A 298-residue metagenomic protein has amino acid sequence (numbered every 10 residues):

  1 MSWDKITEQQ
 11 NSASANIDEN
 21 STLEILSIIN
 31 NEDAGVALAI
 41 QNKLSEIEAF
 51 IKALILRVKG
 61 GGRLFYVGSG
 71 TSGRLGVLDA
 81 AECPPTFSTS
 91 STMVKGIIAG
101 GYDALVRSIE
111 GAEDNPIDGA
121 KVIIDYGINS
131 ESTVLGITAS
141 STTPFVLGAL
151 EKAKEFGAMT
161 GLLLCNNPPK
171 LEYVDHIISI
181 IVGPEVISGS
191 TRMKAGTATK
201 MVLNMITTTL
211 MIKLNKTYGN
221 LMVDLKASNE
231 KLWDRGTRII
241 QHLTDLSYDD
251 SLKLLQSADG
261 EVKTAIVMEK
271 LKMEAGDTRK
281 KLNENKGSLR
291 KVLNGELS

Functional and structural regions predicted by a protein language model:
M1-A39: Cofactor-/ligand-binding subdomain signature composed of acidic, glycine-rich, tryptophan-containing flexible loops
E32-N42, S108, T133-G136: Short, basic, glycine/proline-bearing loop/turn elements
N42-R57: A short, well-structured juxtamembrane/interface segment
S45, A49, P144, T197 (+3 more regions): Charged, alpha-helix-enriched surfaces in structured cytosolic catalytic cores of large nucleotide-utilizing machines
V58-K59, K154: Anion (oxyanion) recognition and catalysis
F65-V202, T207-L214: Glycine-rich phosphate-binding loops that contact phosphosugars or nucleotide phosphates
L210-S298: Short, amphipathic alpha-helical interaction segments embedded in low-complexity terminal/linker regions of eukaryotic
